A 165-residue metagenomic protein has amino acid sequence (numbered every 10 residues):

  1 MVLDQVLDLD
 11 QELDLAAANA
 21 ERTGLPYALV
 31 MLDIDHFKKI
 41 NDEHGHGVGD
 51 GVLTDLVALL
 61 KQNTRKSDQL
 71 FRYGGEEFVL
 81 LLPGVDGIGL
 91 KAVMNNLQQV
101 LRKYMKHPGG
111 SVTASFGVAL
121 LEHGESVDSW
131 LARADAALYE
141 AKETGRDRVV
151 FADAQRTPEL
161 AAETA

Functional and structural regions predicted by a protein language model:
L3-L29, D35-K61, F71-G75, V79-L80 (+3 more regions): Conserved long alpha-helical elements within nucleotide-processing catalytic cores of c-di-GMP signaling and class III
L32, F78, A114-V118: A structural signal for short, well-ordered beta-strand segments
R65: Short conserved AdoMet
Q69-R72, G110: A short pre-motif secondary-structure segment
L81-P83, A119-L120: Short hydrophobic/aromatic beta-strand micro-patches that form the beta-sheet surface supporting nucleotide- or nucleic
K91-M94, L120-A165: Catalytic-core segments of nucleotide cyclases and related cyclic-nucleotide turnover enzymes
S111-T113, S129: Beta-strand residues that line the small-molecule/cofactor-binding core of sensory signal-transduction domains
